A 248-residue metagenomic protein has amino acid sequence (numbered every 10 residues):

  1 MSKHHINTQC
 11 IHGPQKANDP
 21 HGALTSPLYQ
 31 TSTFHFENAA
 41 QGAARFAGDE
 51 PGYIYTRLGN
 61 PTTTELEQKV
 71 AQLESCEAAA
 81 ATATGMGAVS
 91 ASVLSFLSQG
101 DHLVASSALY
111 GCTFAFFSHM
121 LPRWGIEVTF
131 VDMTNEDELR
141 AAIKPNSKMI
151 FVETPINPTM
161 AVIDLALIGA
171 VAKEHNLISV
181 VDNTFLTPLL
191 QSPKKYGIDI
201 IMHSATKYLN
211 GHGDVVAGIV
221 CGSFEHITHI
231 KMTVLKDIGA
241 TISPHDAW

Functional and structural regions predicted by a protein language model:
M1-E50: N-terminal glycine-rich, Lys/His-bearing helix-loop that initiates the first secondary-structure elements of many
S2-H4, Q68, T206-K207: Intrinsically disordered, low-complexity segments enriched in polar/charged residues with Gly/Pro, especially when
C10-H12, K16, A78-W248: Conserved PLP-enzyme active-site core in the AAT-like
T25-L28, E37-N38, V70, L103 (+2 more regions): A broad "ordered helical/assembly scaffold" signature
N38-G87, F114-H119: Conserved N-terminal alpha-helix of the aminotransferase class I/II PLP-enzyme fold
